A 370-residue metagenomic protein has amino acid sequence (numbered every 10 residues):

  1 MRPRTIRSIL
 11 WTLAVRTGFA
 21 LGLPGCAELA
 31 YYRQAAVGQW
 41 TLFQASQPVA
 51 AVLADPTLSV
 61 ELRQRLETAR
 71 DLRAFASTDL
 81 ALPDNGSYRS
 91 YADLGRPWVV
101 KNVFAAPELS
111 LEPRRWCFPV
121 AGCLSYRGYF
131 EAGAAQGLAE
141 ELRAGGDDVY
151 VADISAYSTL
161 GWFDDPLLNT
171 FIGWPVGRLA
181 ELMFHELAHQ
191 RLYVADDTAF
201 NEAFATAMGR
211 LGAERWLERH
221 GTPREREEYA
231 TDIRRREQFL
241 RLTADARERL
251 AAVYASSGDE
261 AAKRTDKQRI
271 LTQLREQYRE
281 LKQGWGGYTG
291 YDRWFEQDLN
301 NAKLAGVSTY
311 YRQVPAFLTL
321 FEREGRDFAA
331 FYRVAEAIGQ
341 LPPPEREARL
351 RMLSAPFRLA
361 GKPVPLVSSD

Functional and structural regions predicted by a protein language model:
M1-R7: N-terminal secretory signal peptides that target proteins for export/translocation
T12-P24: Bacterial N-terminal signal peptides
G22-Q47: Bacterial Sec signal peptide processing site at the extreme N-terminus
L42, D55, L62-A69, G128-A135 (+7 more regions): Solvent-exposed, acidic/flexible segments
F43-L58, W116-L124, Q297-D298, P315: Acidic/histidine-rich, surface-exposed loop or edge segments in extracytoplasmic proteins
A54-L58, E67, D71-A81, A188-L192 (+6 more regions): Sec-exported extracytoplasmic/periplasmic mature domains
L72-R236: Acidic/His-rich structured neighborhood in mature extracellular/periplasmic domains
R241-D370: Pan-zinc metallopeptidase signature
